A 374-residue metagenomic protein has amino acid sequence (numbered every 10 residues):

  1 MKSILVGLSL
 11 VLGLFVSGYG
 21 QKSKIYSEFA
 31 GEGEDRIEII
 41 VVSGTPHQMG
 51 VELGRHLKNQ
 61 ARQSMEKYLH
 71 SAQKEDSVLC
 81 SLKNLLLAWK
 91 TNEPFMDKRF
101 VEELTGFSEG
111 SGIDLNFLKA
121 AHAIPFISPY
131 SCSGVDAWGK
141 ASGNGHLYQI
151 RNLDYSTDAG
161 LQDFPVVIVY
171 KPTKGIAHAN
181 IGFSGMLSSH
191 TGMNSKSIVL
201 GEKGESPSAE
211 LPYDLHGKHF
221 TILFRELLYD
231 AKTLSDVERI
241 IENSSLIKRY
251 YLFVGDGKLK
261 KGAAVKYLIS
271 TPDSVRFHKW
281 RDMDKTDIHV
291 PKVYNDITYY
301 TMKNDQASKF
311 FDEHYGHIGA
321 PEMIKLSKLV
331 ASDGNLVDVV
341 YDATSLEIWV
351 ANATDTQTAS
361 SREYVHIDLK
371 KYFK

Functional and structural regions predicted by a protein language model:
M1-K22: Bacterial Sec-dependent N-terminal signal peptides
G7, F224-L227: General secondary-structure propensity
L12, A141, T173, G192 (+3 more regions): A generic structural signal for short, solvent-exposed coil/turn residues that cap or connect secondary-structure
Q21-S131, L228-K374: C-terminus-biased signal that marks the final domain/tail of proteins
E109, H216-G217: Gly/Pro-rich interdomain helix-loop hinge
A123-D214, I222: Internal mixed beta-strand/loop scaffold within catalytic domains of large alpha/beta enzymes
F220-L223, T233: Internal, well-ordered alpha-helical segments in soluble enzyme and binding-protein domains
